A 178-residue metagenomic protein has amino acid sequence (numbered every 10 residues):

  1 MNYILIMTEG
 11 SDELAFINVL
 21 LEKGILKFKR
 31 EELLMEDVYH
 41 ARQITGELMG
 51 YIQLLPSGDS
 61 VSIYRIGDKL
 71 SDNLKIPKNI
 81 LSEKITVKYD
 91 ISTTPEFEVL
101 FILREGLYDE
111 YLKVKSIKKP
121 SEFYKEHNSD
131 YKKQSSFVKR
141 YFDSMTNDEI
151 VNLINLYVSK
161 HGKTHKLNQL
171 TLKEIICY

Functional and structural regions predicted by a protein language model:
M1-L5: Extreme N-terminal starter segment of soluble prokaryotic enzymes
T8-G10: Extended, compositionally biased accessory segments flanking or bridging domains
L14-L34, L48-Y178: C-terminal accessory helical subdomains adjacent to catalytic cores in phosphodiester- and nucleotide-handling enzymes
D37-R42: Conserved helicase motor
Q43-E47: Soluble or luminal CAZymes and related metallo-dependent hydrolases
